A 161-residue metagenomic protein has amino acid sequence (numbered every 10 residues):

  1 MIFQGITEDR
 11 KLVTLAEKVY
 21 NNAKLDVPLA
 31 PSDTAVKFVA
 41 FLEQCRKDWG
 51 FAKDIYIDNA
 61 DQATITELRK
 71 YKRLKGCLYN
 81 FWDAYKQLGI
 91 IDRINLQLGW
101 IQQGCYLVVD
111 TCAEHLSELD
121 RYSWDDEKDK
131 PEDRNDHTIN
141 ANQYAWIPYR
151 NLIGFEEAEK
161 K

Functional and structural regions predicted by a protein language model:
M1-I6: Gly/Thr-rich phosphate-binding beta-strand-loop-beta motif of the actin/hexokinase/Hsp70
R10-D133, L152-I153: Mg2+-dependent endonuclease catalytic cores in nucleic-acid-processing enzymes, primarily RNase H-like
H137: Histidine-centered active-site/metal-ligand motif
Y144: Active-site or metal-binding loop neighborhoods of secreted/extracellular toxin and effector enzymes
R150-K161: Acidic two-metal-ion nuclease catalytic site recognized across multiple nuclease folds, prominently DnaQ/RNase D-T
